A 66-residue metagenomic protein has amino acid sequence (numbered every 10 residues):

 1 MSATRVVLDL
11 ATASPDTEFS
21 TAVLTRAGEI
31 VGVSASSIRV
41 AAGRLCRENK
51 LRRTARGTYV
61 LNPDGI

Functional and structural regions predicted by a protein language model:
M1-L10: Short alpha-helical segments that sit at the start of domains
A11-E18, S36: Long, low-complexity, Ser/Thr/Gly/Pro-rich intrinsically disordered segments that act as flexible linkers and assembly
T17-G28: Short acidic, hydrophobic short linear motifs in intrinsically disordered regions
V33-R44: Short amphipathic alpha-helical interaction segments
V40, G57-T58: Proline- and acidic/polar-enriched loop/turn elements at helix boundaries
C46-R56: A short, conserved structural fragment
T58-I66: Short, cationic-aromatic polyanion-contact patches
